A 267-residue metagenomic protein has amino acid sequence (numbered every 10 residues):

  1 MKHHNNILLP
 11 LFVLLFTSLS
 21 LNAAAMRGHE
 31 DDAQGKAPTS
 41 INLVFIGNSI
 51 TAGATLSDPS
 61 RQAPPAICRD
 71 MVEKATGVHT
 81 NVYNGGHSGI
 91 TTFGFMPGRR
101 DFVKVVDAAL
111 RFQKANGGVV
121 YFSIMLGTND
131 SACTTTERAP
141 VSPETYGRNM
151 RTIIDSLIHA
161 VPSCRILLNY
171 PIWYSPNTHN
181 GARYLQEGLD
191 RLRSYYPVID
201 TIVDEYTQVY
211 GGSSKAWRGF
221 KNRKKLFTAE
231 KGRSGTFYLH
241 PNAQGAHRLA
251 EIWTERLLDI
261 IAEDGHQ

Functional and structural regions predicted by a protein language model:
M1-I46, I50-Q62, R69-N81, A115-N116 (+2 more regions): N-terminal secretory targeting modules
N42-V44, I50-R148, H240: Conserved SGNH/GDSL esterase-like catalytic core that processes O-acyl groups on lipids and polysaccharides
D58, G94-P97, N177-R183, T228-R233: Short aromatic-enriched loop/helix-cap "lid" or pocket-rim segments at secondary-structure transitions that line
V72, G232-Q267: Histidine-centered active-site loop/cap adjacent to the catalytic His in serine esterases/O-acetyl transfer systems
V106, M150-D155, Y196, D200: Generic structural signal for well-ordered alpha-helices, preferentially at hydrophobic/aromatic core positions
M125-N129, I154-R193: Active-site segments of SGNH/GDSL-like serine hydrolases that catalyze O-acetyl group transfer/hydrolysis on lipids
V161-P162, L167-N169, P197, Y210-G211 (+3 more regions): Extracytoplasmic low-complexity repetitive segments enriched in small/polar residues
Y174-G219, A243-Q244: Substrate-gating cap/lid alpha-helix
